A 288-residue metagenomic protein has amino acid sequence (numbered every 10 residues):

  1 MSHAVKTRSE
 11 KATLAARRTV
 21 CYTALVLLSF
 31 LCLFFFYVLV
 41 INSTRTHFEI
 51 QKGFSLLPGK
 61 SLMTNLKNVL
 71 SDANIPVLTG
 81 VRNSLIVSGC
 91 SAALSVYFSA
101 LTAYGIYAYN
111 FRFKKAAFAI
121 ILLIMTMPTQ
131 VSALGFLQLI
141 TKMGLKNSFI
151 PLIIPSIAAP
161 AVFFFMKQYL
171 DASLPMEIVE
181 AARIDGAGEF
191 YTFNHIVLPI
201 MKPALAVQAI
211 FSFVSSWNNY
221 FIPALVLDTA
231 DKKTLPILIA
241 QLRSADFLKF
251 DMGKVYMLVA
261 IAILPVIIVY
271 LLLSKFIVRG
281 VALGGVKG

Functional and structural regions predicted by a protein language model:
M1-K6: N-terminal Lys/Arg-rich, disordered targeting/topogenic segments
S9, T13, R17-G288: A structural signal for multi-pass alpha-helical bundles of membrane permease subunits that mediate small-molecule
